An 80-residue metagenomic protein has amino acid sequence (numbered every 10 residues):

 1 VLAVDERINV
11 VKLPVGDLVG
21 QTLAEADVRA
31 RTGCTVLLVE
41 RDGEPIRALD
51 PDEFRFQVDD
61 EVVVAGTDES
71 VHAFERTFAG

Functional and structural regions predicted by a protein language model:
V1-Q21: Flexible, Lys/Arg-rich cytosolic regulatory linkers and terminal tails that connect or flank
V19-G80: Cytosolic Rossmann-like ligand/nucleotide-binding regulatory domains
